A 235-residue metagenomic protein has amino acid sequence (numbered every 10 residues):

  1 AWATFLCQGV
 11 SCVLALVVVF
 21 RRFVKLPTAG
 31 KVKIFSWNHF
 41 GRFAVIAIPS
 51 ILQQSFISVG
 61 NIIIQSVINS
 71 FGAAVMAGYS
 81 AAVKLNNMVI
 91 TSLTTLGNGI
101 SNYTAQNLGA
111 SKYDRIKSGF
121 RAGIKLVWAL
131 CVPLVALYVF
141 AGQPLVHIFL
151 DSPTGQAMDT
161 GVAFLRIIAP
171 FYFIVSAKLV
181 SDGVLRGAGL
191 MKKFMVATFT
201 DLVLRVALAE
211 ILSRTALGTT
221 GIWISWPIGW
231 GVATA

Functional and structural regions predicted by a protein language model:
A1, M76, M191-M195, I222-W223: Alpha-helical transmembrane segments and their helix-entry boundary regions
A1-I48, T104-F171, L212-A235: Short alpha-helical transmembrane segments in multi-pass integral membrane proteins
G9, L14-V17, V32-I63, V67 (+6 more regions): Hydrophobic faces of transmembrane alpha-helices in multi-pass small-molecule transporters and flippases across diverse
A15, I48, G60, I64 (+6 more regions): Hydrophobic/aromatic residues in alpha-helical transmembrane segments
A15-V19, Q65, T91-T94, Y138 (+3 more regions): Structural signal for membrane-spanning alpha-helices in multi-pass inner-membrane proteins, emphasizing helix cores
S55-K84, M88, Q106, P144-T154 (+1 more regions): Helix-terminus/linker motif at the lipid-water interface of multi-pass membrane proteins
G78-G142, V175-G189, K193-A197: Small-residue-rich hydrophobic transmembrane alpha-helices
V203-A207: Aromatic-anchored segments of alpha-helical transmembrane domains
